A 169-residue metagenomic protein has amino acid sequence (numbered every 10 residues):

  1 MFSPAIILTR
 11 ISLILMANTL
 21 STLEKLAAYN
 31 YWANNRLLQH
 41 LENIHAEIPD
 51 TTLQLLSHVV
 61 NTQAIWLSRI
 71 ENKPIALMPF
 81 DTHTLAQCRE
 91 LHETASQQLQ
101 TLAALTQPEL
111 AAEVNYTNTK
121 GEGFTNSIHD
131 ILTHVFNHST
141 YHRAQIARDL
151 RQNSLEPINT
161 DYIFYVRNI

Functional and structural regions predicted by a protein language model:
M1-L15: N-terminal amphipathic/basic-hydrophobic helices that include classical n-h-c signal peptides and signal-anchor
L15-S21: Short, charged, low-complexity loops and linkers
L23-F80, K120-I169: Short, contiguous alpha-helical
I75-A112: Helix-adjacent hinge/juxtasegments
V114-Y116: Short acidic-hydrophobic surface loop/beta-edge motif
